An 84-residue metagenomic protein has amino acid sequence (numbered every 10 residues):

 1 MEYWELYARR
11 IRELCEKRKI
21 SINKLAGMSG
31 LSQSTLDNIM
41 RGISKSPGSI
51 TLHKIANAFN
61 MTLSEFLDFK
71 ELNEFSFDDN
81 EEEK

Functional and structural regions predicted by a protein language model:
M1-S21: A short, Lys/Arg-rich alpha-helix, primarily the initiator
C15, A26, A56: The alpha-helix within a helix-turn-helix
C15, M40, T51, L67-K70: DNA major-groove recognition helix of helix-turn-helix
G30-P47: Recognition helix of helix-turn-helix/homeodomain-like DNA-binding domains that insert into the DNA major groove
N38, K45, L67-K84: Short, charged recognition helix plus adjacent turn of helix-turn-helix-like nucleic-acid-binding domains
I50-E65: DNA major-groove recognition helix of helix-turn-helix/homeodomain DNA-binding modules
